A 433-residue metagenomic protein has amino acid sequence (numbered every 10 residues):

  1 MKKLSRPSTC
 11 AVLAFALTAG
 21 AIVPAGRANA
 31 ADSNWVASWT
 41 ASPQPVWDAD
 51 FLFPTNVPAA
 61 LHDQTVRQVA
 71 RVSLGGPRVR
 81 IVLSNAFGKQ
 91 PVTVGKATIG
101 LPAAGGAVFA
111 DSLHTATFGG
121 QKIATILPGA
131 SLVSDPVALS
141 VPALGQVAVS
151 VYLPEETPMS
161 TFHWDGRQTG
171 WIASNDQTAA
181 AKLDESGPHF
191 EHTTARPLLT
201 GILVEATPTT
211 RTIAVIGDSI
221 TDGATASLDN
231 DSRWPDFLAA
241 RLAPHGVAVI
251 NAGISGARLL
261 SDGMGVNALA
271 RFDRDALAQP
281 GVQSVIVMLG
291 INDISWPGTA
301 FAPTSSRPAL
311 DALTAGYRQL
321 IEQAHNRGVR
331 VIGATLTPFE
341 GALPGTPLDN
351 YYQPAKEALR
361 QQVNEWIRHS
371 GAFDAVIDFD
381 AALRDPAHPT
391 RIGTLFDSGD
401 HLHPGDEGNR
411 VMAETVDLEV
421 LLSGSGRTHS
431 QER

Functional and structural regions predicted by a protein language model:
M1-L13: Bacterial N-terminal signal peptides that target proteins for export
K2, I22-I216, A226-D229, S423-R433: N-terminal secretory targeting modules
A11-A21: Bacterial N-terminal signal peptides
W39, A60-Q68, P91, A97-G100 (+6 more regions): Conserved SGNH/GDSL esterase-like catalytic core that processes O-acyl groups on lipids and polysaccharides
S84, Y152, I216-I220, N251-A257 (+4 more regions): Active-site-proximal beta-strand/loop segments in catalytic clefts of secreted hydrolases
L269, S295, T337-H429: Catalytic His-Asp segment of secreted/periplasmic serine-dependent ester chemistry enzymes
Y317-H325: Surface-exposed amphipathic alpha-helices with a cationic face
